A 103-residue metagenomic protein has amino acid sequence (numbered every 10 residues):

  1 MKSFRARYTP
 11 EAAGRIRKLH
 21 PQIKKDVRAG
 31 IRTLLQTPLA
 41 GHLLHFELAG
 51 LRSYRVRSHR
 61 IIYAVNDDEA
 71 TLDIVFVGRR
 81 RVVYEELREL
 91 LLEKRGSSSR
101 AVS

Functional and structural regions predicted by a protein language model:
K2-R5, K18, K25, A64-S103: Enriched for short, Lys/Arg-rich terminal
F4-L43: N-terminal first-folded block
L39-V82: Basic/aromatic recognition patch in beta-strand/loop cores that engages polyanionic ligands
